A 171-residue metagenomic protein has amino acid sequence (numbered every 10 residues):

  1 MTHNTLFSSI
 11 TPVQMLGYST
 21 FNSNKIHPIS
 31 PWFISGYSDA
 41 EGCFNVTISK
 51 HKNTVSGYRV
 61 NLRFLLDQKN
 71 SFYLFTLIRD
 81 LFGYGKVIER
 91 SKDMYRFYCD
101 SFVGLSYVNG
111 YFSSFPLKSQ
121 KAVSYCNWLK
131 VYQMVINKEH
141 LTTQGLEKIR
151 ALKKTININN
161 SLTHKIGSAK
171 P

Functional and structural regions predicted by a protein language model:
M1-P171: Sequence-level preference for short, compositionally simple segments enriched in small aliphatic or small polar residues
